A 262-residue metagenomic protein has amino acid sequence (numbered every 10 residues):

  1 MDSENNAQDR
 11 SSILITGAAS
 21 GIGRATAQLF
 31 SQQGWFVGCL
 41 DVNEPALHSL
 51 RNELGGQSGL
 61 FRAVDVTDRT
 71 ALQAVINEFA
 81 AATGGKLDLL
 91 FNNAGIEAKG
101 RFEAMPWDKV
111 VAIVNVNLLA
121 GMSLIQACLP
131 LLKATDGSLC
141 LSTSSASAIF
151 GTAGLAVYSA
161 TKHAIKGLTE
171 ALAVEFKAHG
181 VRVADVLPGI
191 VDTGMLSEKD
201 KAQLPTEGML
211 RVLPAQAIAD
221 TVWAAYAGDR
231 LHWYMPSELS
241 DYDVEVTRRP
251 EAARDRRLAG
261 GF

Functional and structural regions predicted by a protein language model:
A19-S20: Conserved glycine-rich cofactor-binding loop
Q33-S49: Conserved glycine-rich Rossmann-like NAD(P)H-binding loop of the short-chain dehydrogenase/reductase
E44-P45, A63-V75, W107: The beta1-alpha1 cofactor-binding region of Rossmann-like NAD(H)/NADP(H)-dependent oxidoreductases
R101-F102, P106-V111: Substrate-binding pocket helix/loop in short-chain dehydrogenase/reductase
I125, T161: Active-site helix of classical SDR
S145: Residue(s) in the substrate-gating loop at a strand-loop-helix junction that position the organic substrate next
D185, K201-D241: C-terminal helical subdomain
